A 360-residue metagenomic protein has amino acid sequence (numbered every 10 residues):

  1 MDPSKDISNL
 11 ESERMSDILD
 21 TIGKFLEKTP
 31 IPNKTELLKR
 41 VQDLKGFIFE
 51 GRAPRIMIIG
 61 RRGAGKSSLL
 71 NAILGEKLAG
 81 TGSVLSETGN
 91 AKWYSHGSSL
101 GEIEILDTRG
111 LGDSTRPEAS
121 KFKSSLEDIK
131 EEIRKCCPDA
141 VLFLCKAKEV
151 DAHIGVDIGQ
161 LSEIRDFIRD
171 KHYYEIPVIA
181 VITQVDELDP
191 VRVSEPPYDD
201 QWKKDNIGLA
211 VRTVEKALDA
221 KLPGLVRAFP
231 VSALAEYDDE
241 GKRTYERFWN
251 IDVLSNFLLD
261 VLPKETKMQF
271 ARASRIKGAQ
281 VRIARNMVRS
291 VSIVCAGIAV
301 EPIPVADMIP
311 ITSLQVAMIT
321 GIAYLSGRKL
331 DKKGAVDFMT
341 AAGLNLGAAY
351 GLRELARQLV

Functional and structural regions predicted by a protein language model:
D2-D113, T320, K329: Conserved G1/Walker A P-loop phosphate-binding module
M15, T244-D260, K264-V360: Alpha-helical membrane association modules
G101-E104, D139-A140, P177-V178: Loop/turn-to-beta-strand initiation segments
L111-D113, A147-H153, D186-D189, Y237: Short acidic, S/G/P-rich loop/turn micro-motifs used as interaction or catalytic elements
L111-K121, P197-W202: Flexible beta-alpha connector loops of hexameric P-loop NTPases
R116-D151, D157, S162-E175: Inter-motif core of Ras-like GTPase G domains
I176-P177, V185-T266: Canonical P-loop GTPase G-domain recognition
